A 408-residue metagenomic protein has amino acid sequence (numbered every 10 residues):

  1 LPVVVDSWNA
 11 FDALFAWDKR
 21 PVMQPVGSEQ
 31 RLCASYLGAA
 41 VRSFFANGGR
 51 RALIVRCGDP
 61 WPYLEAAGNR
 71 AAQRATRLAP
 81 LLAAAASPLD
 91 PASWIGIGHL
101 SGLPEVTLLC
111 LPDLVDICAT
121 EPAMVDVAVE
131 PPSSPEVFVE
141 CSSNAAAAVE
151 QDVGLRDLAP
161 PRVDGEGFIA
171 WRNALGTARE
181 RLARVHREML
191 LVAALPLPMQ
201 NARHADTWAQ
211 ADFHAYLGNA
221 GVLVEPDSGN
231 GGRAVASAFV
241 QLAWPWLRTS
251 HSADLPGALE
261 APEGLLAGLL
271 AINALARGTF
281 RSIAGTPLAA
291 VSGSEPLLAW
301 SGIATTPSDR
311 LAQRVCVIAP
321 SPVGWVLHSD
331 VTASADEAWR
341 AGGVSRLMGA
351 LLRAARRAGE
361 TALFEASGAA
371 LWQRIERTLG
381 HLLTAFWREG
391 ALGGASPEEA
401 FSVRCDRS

Functional and structural regions predicted by a protein language model:
L1-P62, S101-D116, A159-S408: Structured, hydrophobic secondary-structure cores that serve as assembly/anchoring elements
W61-V185: Long, structured protein-protein interaction/assembly regions in large complexes
